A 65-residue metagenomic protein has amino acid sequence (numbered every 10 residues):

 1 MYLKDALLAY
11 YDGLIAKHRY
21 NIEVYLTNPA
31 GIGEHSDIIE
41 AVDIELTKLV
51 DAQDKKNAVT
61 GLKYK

Functional and structural regions predicted by a protein language model:
M1-K65: Extended, charge-rich alpha-helical interface modules
